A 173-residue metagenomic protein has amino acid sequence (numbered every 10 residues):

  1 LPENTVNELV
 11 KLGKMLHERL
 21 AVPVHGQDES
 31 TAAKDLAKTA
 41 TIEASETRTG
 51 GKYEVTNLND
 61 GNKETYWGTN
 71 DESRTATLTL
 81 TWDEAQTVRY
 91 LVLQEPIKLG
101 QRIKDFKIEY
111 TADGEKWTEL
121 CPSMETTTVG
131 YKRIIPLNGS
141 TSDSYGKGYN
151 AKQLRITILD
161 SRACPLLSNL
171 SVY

Functional and structural regions predicted by a protein language model:
P2-V24: Extended substrate-binding grooves/exosites of carbohydrate-active enzymes
E18-A85, Q94-D105, P122-Y131, L137 (+1 more regions): Disordered, acidic Ser/Thr/Pro-rich linker "stalks" and the adjacent N-terminal cap of the next globular domain
T77-V88, S144-N150: Extracellular and analogous surface-interaction loops
Q86, Q101-I103, E115, Y149 (+1 more regions): A cross-taxa feature marking solvent-exposed loop/turn segments within ectodomains of secreted and single-pass membrane
G114-P122: Surface-exposed loop/edge segments in extracytoplasmic proteins
Y131-Q153: Short, surface-exposed tryptophan/glycine-enriched loops that mediate extracellular molecular recognition
I156-A163: Short beta-strand-plus-loop segments that form exposed binding edges in beta-rich domains
